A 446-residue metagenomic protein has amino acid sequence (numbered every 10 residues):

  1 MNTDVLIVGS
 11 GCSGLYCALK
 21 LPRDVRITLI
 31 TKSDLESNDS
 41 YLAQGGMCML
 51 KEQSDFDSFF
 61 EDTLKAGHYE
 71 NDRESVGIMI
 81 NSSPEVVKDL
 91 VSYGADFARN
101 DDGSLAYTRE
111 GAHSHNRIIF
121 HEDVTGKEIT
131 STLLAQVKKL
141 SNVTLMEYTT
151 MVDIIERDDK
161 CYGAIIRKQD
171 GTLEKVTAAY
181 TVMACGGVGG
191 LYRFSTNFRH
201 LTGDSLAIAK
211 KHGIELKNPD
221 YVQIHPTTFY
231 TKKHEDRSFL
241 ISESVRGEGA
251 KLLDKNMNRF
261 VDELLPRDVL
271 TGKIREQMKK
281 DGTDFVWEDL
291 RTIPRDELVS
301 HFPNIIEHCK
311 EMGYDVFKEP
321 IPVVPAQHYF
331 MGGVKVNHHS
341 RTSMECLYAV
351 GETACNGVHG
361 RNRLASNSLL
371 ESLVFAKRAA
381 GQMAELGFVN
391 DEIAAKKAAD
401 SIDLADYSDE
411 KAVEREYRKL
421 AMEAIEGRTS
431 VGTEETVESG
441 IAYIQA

Functional and structural regions predicted by a protein language model:
M1-T3, K20, L35-E36, L42-M49 (+8 more regions): Glycine- and aromatic-enriched mobile tails/lids
N2-T3, G171-Y180, S343-M344: Core beta-strand elements of the Rossmann-like FAD/NAD(P) dinucleotide-binding domain in flavoenzyme oxidoreductases
V5-L29: N-terminal Rossmann-like FAD-binding beta1-loop-alpha1 element of flavoenzymes
S33-L64, H68, D236-R237: Conserved N-terminal glycine-rich FAD pyrophosphate-binding loop of Rossmann-like flavoproteins
L35, I208, I214-D315, Q382: An anion/pyrophosphate-binding glycine-rich loop and adjacent beta-alpha core in soluble alpha-beta enzymes
Y93-T172, A184, T228-K232, L252: Conserved redox-cofactor binding core of oxidoreductases
M146-E147, V152-C161, I166-R167, H301-C355 (+3 more regions): A glycine-rich dinucleotide-binding beta-alpha-beta segment and adjacent secondary-structure elements that constitute
Y180-K233, F239, L369, L373: Glycine-rich loop(s) and the adjacent beta-strand/alpha-helix scaffold that form part
